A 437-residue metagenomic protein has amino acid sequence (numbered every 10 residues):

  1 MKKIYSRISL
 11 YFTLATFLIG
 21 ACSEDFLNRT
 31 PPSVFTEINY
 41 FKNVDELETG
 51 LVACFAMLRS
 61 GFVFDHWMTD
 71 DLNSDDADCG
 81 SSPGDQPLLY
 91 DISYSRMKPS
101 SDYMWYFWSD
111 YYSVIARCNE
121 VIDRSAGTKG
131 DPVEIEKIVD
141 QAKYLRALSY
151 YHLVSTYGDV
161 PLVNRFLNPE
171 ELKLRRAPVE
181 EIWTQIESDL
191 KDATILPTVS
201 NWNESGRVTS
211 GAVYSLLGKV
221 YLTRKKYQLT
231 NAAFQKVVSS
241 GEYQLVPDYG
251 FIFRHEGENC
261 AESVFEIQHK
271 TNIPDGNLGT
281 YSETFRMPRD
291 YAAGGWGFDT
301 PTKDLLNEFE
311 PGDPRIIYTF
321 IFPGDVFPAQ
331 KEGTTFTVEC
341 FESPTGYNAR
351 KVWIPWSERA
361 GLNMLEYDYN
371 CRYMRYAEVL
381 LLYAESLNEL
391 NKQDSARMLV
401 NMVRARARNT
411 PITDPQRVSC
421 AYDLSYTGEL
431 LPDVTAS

Functional and structural regions predicted by a protein language model:
K2-F12: Bacterial N-terminal signal peptides that target proteins for export
I19-A21: C-terminal motif of bacterial Sec signal peptides marking the signal peptidase cleavage site
S23-Q86, W183, K191-D192, P197 (+1 more regions): An aromatic- and glycine-enriched ligand-binding surface/loop that stacks and positions planar moieties
P32-T36, R96, N164-E171, V418-Y422: Short linear capping/connector segments at secondary-structure termini
E48-V52, A56-G61, G84-Y157, E180-E181 (+8 more regions): Conserved, well-structured interaction surfaces
D159-V179: Short coil/linker segments at helix-helix boundaries
I182, I412-S437: Surface-exposed intrinsically disordered loops and tails
V326-L365, L399: Surface-exposed, extracytoplasmic segments of Gram-negative outer-membrane nutrient-acquisition systems
